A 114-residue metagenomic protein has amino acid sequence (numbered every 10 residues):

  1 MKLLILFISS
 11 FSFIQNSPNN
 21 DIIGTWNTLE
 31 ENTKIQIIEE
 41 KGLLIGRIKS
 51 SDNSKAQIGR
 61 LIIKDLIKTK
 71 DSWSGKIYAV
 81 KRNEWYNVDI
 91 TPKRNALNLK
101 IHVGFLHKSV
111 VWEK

Functional and structural regions predicted by a protein language model:
L3-S12: Sec-dependent N-terminal signal peptides
F13-S17: Boundary of Sec targeting at the N-terminus
I22-N87: Central antiparallel beta-sheet cores of small beta-barrel/beta-sandwich binding domains
N87-K108: Short, exposed beta-strand-loop hairpins at the edges of beta-sheets in extracellular/periplasmic proteins
